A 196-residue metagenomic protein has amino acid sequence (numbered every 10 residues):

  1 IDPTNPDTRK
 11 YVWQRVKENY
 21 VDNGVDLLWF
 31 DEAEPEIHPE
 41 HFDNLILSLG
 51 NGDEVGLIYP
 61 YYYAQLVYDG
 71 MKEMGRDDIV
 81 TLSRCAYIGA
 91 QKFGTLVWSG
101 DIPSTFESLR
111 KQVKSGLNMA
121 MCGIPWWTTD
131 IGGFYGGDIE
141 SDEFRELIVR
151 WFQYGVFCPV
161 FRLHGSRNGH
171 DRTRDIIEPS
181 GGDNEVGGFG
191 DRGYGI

Functional and structural regions predicted by a protein language model:
I1-I196: Catalytic-domain carbohydrate-binding cleft regions of carbohydrate-active enzymes
